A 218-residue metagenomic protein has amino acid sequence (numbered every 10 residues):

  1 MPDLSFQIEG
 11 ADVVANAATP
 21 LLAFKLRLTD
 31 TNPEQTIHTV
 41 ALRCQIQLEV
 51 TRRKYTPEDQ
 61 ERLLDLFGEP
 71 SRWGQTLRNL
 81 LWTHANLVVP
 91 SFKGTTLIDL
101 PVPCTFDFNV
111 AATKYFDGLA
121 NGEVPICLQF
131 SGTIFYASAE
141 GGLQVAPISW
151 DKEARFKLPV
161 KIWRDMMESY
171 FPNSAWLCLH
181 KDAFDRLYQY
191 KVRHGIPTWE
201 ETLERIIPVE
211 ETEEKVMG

Functional and structural regions predicted by a protein language model:
M1-A23: Low-complexity, acidic Ser/Thr/Pro/Gly-rich terminal tails and inter-domain linkers that flank the onset of structured
A15-T29, I37-I46, V102-F106: Contiguous beta-strand segments within globular domains
R43-E49, I98-D151: Internal, hydrophobic beta-strand segments that form the core of beta-sheet-rich folds
I46-E58: Short aromatic-acidic-glycine turn motif
E61-P70, F135-W176: Short beta-strand elements
R62-D117: Extended, solvent-exposed segments with strong compositional bias
K181-T198: Surface-exposed, Lys/Arg-rich phosphate-binding patches that contact polyanionic backbones
P197-M217: Short, basic amphipathic alpha-helical segments that act as recognition/interaction helices in nucleic-acid-binding
